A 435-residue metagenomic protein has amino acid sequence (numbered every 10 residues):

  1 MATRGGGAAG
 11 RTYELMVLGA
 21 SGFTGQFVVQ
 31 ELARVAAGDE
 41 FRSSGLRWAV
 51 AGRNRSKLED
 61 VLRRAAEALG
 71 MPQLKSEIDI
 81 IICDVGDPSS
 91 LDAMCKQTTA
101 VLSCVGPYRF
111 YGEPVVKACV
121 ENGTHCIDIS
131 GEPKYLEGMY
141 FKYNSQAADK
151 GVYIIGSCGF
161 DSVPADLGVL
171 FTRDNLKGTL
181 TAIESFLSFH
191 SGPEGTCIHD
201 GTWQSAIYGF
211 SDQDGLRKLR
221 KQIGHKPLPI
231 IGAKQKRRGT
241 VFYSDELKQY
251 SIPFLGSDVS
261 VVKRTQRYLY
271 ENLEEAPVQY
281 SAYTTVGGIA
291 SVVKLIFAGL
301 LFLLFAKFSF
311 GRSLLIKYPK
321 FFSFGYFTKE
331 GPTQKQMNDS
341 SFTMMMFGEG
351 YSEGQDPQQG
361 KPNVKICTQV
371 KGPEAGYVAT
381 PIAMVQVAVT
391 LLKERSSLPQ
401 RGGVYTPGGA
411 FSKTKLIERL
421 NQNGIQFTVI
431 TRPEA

Functional and structural regions predicted by a protein language model:
A2-T12, D174-A435: C-terminal catalytic/substrate-binding lobe primarily of soluble NAD(P)-dependent oxidoreductases
G10-G38: N-terminal Rossmann NAD(P)H-binding glycine-rich loop of SDR-like oxidoreductase domains
E14, T99-A100, H125, I366: Structural motif
R42-K75: Glycine-rich phosphate-binding loop and adjoining beta1-alpha1-beta2 segment of Rossmann-like nucleotide-binding folds
R63, Q73, D79-Y111: Conserved Rossmann-fold cofactor-binding substructure of NAD(P)-dependent oxidoreductases
S103, P107, V116-L136: ADP-ribose/adenylate-binding Rossmann-like module
G112, S130-V152: Rossmann-fold NAD(P)-binding glycine/threonine-rich loop
